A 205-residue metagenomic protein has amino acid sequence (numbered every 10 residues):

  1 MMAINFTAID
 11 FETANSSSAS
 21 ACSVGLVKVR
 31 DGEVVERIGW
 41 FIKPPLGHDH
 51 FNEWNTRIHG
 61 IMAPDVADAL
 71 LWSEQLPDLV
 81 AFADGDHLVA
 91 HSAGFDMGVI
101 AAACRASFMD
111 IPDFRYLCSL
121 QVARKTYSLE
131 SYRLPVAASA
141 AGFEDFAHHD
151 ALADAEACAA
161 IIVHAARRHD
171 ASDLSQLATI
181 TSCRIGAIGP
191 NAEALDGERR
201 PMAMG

Functional and structural regions predicted by a protein language model:
M1-A102, I111-D113, S128-S131, P135-F146: Conserved non-catalytic scaffold segment of RNase H-like nuclease domains
M2, I161-G205: Acidic two-metal-ion nuclease catalytic site recognized across multiple nuclease folds, prominently DnaQ/RNase D-T
I9, L117, A153: Active-site flanking residues adjacent to catalytic metal/cofactor-binding acidic residues
T13-N15, Q121, A157: Short, glycine/acidic-enriched loop or turn micro-motifs at the edges of active sites
A103-A106, K125, A140, I161-R168: Active-site catalytic microenvironments for nucleophilic, acid-base chemistry
D110-A123: Conserved beta-strand -> loop -> alpha-helix junction used to position metal-binding or nucleic-acid-contacting
D145, H149, G197-E198: Cysteine endopeptidase catalytic domains of the caspase/legumain-like
D150-A165: Acidic, divalent-metal-coordinating active-site segment for phosphoryl/phosphodiester hydrolysis, typified by short
